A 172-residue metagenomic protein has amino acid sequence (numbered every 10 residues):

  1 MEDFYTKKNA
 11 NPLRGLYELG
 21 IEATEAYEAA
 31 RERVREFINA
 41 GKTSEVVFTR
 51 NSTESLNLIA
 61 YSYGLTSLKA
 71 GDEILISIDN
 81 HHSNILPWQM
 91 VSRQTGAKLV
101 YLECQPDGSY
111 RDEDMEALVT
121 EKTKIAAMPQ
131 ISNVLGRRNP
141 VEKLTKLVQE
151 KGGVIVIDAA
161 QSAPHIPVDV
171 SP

Functional and structural regions predicted by a protein language model:
M1-P172: Pyridoxal 5′-phosphate
